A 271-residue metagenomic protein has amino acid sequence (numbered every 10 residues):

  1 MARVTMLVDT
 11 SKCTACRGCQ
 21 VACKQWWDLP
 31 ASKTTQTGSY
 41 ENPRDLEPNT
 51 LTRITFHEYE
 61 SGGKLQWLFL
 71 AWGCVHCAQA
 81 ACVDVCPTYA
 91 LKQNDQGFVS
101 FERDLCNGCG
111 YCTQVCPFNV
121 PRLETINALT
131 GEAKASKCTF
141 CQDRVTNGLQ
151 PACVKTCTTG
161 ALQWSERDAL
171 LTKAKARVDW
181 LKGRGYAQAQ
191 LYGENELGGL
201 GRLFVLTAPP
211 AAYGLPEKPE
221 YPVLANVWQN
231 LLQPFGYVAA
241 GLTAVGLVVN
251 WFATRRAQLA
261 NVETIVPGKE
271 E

Functional and structural regions predicted by a protein language model:
M1-E271: Non-ligating segments of multi-cofactor redox enzymes
